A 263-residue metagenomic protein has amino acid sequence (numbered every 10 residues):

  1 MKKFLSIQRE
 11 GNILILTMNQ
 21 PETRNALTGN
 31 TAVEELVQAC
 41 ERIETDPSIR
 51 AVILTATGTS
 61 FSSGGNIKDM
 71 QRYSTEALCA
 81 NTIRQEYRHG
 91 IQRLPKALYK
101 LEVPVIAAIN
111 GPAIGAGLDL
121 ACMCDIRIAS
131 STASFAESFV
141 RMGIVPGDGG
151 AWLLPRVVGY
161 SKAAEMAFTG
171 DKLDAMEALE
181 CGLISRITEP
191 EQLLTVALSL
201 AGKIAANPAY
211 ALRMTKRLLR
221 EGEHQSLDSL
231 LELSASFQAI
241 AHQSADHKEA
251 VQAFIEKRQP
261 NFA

Functional and structural regions predicted by a protein language model:
M1-T57, K96: Conserved CoA-thioester-binding segment of acyl-CoA-metabolizing enzymes
L16, Q20, L36, L54 (+7 more regions): Terminal peptide-recognition signature
T23, A56-A97, A113, S226: Glycine- (often His-adjacent) and acidic-residue-rich active-site loop that binds/positions the CoA thioester
T31-E35, G90, A97, V196 (+4 more regions): Charged catalytic carboxylate motif
K96-Y210, A239, Q243-S244, E249 (+1 more regions): Crotonase-fold acyl-CoA enzyme core
L219-Q225: Short, charged, surface-exposed hinge/linker loops at domain edges that act as mobile lids or interdomain connectors
E223, Q259-A263: Short C-terminal tail/terminal secondary-structure segment of NAD(P)H-dependent dehydrogenase/reductase domains
